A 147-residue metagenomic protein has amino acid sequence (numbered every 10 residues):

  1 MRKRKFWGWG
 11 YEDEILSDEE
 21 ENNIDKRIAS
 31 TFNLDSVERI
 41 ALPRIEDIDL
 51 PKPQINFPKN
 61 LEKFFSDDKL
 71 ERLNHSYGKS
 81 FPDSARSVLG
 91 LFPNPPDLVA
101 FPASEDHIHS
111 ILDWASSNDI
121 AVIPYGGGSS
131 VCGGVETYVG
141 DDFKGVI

Functional and structural regions predicted by a protein language model:
M1-I147: Noncatalytic alpha-helical scaffold of FAD-dependent oxidoreductases
